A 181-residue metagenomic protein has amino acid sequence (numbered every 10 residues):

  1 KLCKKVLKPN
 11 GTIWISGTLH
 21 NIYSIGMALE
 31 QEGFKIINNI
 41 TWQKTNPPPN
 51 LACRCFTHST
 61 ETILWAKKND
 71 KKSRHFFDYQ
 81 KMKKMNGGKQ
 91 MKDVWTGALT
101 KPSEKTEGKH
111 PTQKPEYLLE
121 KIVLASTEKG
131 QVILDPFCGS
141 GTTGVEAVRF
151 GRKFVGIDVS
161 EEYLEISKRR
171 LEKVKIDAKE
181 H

Functional and structural regions predicted by a protein language model:
K1-E165, I176: Core catalytic lobe of class I
K168-H181: S-adenosyl-L-methionine
